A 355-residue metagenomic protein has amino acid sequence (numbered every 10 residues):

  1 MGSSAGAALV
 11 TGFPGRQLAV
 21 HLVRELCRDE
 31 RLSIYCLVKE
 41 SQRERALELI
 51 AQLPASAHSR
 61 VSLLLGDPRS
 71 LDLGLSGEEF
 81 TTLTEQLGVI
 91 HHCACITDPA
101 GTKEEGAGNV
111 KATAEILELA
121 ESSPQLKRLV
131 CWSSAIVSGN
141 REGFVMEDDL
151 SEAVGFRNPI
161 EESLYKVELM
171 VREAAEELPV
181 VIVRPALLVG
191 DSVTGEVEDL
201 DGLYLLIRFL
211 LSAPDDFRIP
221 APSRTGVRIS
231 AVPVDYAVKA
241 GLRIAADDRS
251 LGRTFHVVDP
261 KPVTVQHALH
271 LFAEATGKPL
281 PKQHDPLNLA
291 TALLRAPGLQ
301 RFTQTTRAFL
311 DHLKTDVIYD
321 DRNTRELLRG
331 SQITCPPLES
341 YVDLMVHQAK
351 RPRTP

Functional and structural regions predicted by a protein language model:
G2, G6-E30: N-terminal Rossmann NAD(P)H-binding glycine-rich loop of SDR-like oxidoreductase domains
E25, D29-R31, Y35, D320-P355: Amphipathic terminal alpha-helices
E25, I207-P222, R228-V263, H270-G277: Alpha-helical substrate-binding/gating segment
A57-K111, E121: NAD(P)H-binding glycine-rich loop region in Rossmannoid oxidoreductase-like domains and their noncatalytic homologs
V89-C93, A100-A107, K111-P159, V181: Conserved Rossmann-fold NAD(P)-dependent oxidoreductase catalytic core, especially the SDR/UDP-sugar
V154-A186, D191: Active-site Tyr-X1-5-Lys
S212-R224, L287-I333: A hydrophobic C-terminal alpha-helical subdomain
R243-R307, E326, A349, R353: Mid/C-terminal beta-alpha module of Rossmann-like enzyme folds, strongest in SDR-family dehydrogenases/epimerases
